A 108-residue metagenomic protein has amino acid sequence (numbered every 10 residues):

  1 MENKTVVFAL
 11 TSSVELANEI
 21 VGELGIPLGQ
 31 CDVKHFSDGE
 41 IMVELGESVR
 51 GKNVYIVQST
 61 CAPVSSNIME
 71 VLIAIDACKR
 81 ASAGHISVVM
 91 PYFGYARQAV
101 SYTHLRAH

Functional and structural regions predicted by a protein language model:
E2-V6: Extreme N-terminal starter segment of soluble prokaryotic enzymes
S13-N18: Short N-terminal binding/cap micro-motifs at the start of the first secondary-structure element
I20, V88: Residue-level signature of catalytic and energy-coupling elements of molecular machines, predominantly ATP/GTP-dependent
G25-F36: P-type ATPase nucleotide-binding
K34-S87: Conserved phosphate-binding loops in N-terminal lobes of ATP-dependent enzymes of the actin/Hsp70/sugar-kinase
P91-F93: Short, ordered loop/turn segments at secondary-structure junctions
A96-V100: A short acidic, helix-capping loop that chelates divalent metal ions and anchors anionic groups
T103-H108: Conserved small/polar residues in nucleotide/adenosyl-binding loops
